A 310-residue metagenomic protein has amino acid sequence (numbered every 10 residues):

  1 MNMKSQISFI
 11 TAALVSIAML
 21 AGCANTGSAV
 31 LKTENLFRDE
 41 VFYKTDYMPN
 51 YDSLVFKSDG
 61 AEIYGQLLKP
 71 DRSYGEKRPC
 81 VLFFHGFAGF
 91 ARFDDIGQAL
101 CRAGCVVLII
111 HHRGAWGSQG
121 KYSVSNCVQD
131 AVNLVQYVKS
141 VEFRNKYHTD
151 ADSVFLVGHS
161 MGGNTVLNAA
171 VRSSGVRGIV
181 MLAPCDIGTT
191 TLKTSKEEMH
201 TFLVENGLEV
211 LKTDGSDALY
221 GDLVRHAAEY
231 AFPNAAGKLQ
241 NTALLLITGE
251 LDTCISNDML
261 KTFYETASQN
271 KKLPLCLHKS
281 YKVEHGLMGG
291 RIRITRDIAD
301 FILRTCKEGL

Functional and structural regions predicted by a protein language model:
V30-Y74: N-terminal cap/lid segment of alpha/beta-hydrolase-fold proteins
G86-Q98: The serine-hydrolase catalytic nucleophile loop
L100-Q119: Conserved alpha/beta-hydrolase
Y122-H148: Alpha/beta-hydrolase active-site loop
N168-L219: Hydrolase active-site cap/lid region
L239, L246-T248: Short beta-strand/loop motif that positions the catalytic acidic residue of the alpha/beta-hydrolase fold
T253-M259: Conserved alpha/beta-hydrolase "acid-adjacent" motif
K261-L310: C-terminal catalytic histidine-bearing segment of alpha/beta-hydrolase fold enzymes
